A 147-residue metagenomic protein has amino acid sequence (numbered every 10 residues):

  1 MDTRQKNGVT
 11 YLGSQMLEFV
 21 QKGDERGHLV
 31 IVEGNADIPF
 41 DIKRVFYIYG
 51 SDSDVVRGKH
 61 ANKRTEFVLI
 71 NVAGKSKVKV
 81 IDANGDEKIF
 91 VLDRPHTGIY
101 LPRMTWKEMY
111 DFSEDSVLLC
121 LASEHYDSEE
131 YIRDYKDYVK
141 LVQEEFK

Functional and structural regions predicted by a protein language model:
M1-T97, E114-D115, L121, Y126-D137 (+1 more regions): Non-catalytic, conserved peripheral segments adjacent to functional cores
R94-G98, M104-D111: Well-ordered alpha/beta subsegment
